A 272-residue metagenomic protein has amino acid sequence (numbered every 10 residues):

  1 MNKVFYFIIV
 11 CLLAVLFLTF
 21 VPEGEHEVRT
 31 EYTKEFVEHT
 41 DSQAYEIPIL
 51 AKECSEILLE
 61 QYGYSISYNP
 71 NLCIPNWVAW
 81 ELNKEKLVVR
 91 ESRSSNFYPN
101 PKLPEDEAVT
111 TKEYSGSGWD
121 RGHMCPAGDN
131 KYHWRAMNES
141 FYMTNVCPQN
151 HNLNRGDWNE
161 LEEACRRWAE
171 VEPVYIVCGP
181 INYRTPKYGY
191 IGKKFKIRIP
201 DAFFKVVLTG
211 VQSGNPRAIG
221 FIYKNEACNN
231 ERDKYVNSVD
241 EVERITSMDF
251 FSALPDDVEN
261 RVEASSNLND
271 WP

Functional and structural regions predicted by a protein language model:
N2-P272: Domain-level detector for secreted/extracellular nuclease and nuclease-toxin modules, and for the ENPP-like C-terminal
